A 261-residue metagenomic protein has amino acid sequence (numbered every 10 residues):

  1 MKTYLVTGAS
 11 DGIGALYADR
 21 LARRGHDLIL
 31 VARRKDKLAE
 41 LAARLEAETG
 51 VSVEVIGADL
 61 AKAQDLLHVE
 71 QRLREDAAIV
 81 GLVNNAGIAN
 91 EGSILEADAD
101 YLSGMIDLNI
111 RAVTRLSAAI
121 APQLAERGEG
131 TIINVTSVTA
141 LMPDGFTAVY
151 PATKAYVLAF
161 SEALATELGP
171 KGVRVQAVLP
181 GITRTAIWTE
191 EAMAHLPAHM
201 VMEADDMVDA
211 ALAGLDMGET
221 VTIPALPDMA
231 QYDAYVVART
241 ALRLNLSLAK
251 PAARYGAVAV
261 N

Functional and structural regions predicted by a protein language model:
S10-D11: Conserved glycine-rich cofactor-binding loop
R24-L41: Conserved glycine-rich Rossmann-like NAD(P)H-binding loop of the short-chain dehydrogenase/reductase
N85-N90: Conserved NAD(P)H cofactor-binding loop of Rossmann-fold oxidoreductase domains
S93-I94, Y101-I106: Substrate-binding pocket helix/loop in short-chain dehydrogenase/reductase
S117, T153: Active-site helix of classical SDR
S137: Residue(s) in the substrate-gating loop at a strand-loop-helix junction that position the organic substrate next
A177, M193-Y232: C-terminal helical subdomain
